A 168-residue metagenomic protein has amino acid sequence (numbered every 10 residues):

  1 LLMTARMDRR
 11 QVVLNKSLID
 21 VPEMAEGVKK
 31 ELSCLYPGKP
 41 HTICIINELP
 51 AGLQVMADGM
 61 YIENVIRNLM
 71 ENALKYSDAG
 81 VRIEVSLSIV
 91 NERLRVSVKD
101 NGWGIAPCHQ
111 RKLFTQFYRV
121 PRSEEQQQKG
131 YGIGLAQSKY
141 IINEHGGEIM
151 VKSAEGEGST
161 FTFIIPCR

Functional and structural regions predicted by a protein language model:
R9-L14, G52-A57: Conserved micro-motifs of the catalytic ATP-binding
N15-K30: A conserved beta-strand-to-alpha-helix junction within the catalytic ATP-binding
L35-I46: Short conserved segments within the C-terminal catalytic ATPase subdomain
A73-L74: Short helix-loop "hinge" at the ATP-lid/N-box region of the Bergerat-fold HATPase_c
I105-F117: Short conserved segment of the HATPase_c
G134, S138: Short alpha-helical Gxxx[C/S/T] motif in the catalytic ATP-binding
G146-G147: Conserved glycine-rich
